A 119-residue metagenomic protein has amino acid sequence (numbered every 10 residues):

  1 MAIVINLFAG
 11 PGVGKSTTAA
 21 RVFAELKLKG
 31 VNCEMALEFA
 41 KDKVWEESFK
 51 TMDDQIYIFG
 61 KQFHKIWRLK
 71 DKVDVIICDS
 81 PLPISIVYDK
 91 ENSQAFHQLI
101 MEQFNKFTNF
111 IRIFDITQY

Functional and structural regions predicted by a protein language model:
I5-L7: Hydrophobic anchor at the beta1->P-loop junction of P-loop NTPases
G12: Walker A (P-loop) phosphate-binding loop of P-loop NTPases
K15: Conserved lysine of the Walker
T18: Hydrophobic positions on the alpha1 helix immediately C-terminal to the Walker A/P-loop
F23-H64: Conserved substrate/cofactor phosphate-moiety recognition/catalytic segment in nucleotide-dependent phosphotransferases
L37, C78-S80, F114: Active-site flanking residues adjacent to catalytic metal/cofactor-binding acidic residues
S48-H97: Conserved nucleotide-sensing/catalytic segment adjacent to the nucleotide-binding pocket in NTP-handling enzymes
L82-Y119: ATP-dependent NMP and nucleoside kinases share a basic, alpha-helical "lid"
